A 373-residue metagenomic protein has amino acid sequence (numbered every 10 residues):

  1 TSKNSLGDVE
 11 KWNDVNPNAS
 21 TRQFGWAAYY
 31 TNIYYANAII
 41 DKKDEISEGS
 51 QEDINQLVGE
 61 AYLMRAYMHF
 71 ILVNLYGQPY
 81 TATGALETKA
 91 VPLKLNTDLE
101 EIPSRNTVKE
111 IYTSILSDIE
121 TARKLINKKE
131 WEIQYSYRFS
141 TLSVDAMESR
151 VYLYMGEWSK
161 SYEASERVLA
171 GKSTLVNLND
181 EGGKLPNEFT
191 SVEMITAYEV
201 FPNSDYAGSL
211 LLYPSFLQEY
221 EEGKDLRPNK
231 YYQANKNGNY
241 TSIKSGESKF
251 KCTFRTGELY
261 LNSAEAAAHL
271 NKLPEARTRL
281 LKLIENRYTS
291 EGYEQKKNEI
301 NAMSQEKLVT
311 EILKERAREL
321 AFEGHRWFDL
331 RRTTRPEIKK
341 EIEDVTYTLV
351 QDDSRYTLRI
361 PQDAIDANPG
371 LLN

Functional and structural regions predicted by a protein language model:
N4-Y76, N106, K124-I126, W131 (+6 more regions): Conserved, well-structured interaction surfaces
I33-A36, Y112, I119, S165 (+2 more regions): Inward-facing hydrophobic residues that define packing positions of alpha-helical scaffold repeats
L75-T113, S117: Short coil/linker segments at helix-helix boundaries
G156-G257, T289-E299, Q305, V309-E311 (+4 more regions): Hydrophobic-face positions in mid-chain alpha helices that act as interaction patches
